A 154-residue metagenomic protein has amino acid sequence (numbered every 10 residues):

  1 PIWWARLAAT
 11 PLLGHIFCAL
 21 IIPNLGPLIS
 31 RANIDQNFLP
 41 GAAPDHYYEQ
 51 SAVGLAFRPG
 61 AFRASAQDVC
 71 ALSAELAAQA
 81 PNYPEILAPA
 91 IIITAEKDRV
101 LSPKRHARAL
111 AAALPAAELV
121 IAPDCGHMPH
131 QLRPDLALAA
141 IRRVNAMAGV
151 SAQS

Functional and structural regions predicted by a protein language model:
P1-A19: Flexible "cap/lid" loop of the alpha/beta hydrolase fold
W3, I22-E85: Conserved alpha/beta-hydrolase catalytic His-Asp/Glu region
I34, A66, I93-T94, I121: Short beta-strand segments
G60, L101, R105, L132: Residue-level signal for the nucleotide or nucleotide-sugar donor/cofactor binding architecture
A71-S73, E96-L101, H127: Acidic catalytic loop of the alpha/beta-hydrolase fold
Q79-A80, A88, P103-A112: Short alpha-helix in the alpha/beta-hydrolase fold that links the catalytic acid
I86, I92-T94, D98: Short beta-strand/loop motif that positions the catalytic acidic residue of the alpha/beta-hydrolase fold
P115-S154: Catalytic active-site module of serine/aspartate enzymes centered on a nucleophile-bearing elbow/loop
